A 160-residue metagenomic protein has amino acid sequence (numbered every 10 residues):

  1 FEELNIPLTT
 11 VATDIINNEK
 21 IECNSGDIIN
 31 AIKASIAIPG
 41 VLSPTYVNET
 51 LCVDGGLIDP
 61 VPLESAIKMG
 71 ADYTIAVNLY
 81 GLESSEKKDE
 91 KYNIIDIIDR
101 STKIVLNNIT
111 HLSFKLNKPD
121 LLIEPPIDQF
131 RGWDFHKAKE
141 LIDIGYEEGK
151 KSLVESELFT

Functional and structural regions predicted by a protein language model:
F1-T160: Patatin-like phospholipase
